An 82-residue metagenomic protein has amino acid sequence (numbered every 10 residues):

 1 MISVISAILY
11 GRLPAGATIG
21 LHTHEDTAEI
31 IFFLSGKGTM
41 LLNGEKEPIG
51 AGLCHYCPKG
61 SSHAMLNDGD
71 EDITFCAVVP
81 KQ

Functional and structural regions predicted by a protein language model:
M1-L21, T27, P80: A short glycine-rich, His/Asp/Glu-containing loop-to-beta-strand
Y10, I30, E45-E47: Short, surface-exposed secondary-structure edge patches
A15, D26, E45, S61-S62 (+2 more regions): A generic "binding-loop/recognition-motif" signal
G20-L21, M40-L41, C57, H63-G69: Short beta-strand His + acidic residue motifs that chelate non-heme Fe in jelly-roll/DSBH and cupin folds
D26-G38: Glycine- and acidic-residue-biased ligand/ion/polar-headgroup-sensing regions
S35, N43, P80: Cofactor-binding loop segments of dinucleotide-utilizing enzymes, especially the Rossmann-like FAD- and NAD(P)+-binding
G44-K59: Short acidic-glycine-tyrosine-enriched beta hairpin
Y56, E71-Q82: A short hydrophobic beta-strand segment most commonly corresponding to one strand of the jelly-roll/cupin
